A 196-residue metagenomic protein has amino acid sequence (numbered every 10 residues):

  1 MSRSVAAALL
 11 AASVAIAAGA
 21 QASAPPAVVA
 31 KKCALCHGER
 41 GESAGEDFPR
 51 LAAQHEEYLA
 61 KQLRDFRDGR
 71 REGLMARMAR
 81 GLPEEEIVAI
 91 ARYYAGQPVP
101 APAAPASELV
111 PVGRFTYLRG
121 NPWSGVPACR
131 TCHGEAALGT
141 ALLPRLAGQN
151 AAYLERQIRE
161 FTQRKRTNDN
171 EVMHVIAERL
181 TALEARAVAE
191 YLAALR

Functional and structural regions predicted by a protein language model:
M1-L9: Bacterial N-terminal signal peptides that target proteins for export
A15-A30, E42-D47, G96-W123: Electrostatic cytochrome c docking/interface patches
Q21-S23, E57-A60, D68, G96 (+5 more regions): Predominantly soluble domains enriched in secretory-pathway, periplasmic, or organellar proteins
P26, G41-R71, A76-L82, R130 (+3 more regions): Gly/Gly-Pro-rich "capping" loops immediately C-terminal to redox-active cysteine motifs in periplasmic/lumenal
C33-R40, I90, V126-A136, V188: The canonical Cys-X-X-Cys-His
R80-P102, V112, A152, I176-R196: C-terminal capping alpha-helices of c-type cytochrome domains
A101, E108-P127, T131-L142, A147-Q149: Surface-exposed interaction/gating patches
